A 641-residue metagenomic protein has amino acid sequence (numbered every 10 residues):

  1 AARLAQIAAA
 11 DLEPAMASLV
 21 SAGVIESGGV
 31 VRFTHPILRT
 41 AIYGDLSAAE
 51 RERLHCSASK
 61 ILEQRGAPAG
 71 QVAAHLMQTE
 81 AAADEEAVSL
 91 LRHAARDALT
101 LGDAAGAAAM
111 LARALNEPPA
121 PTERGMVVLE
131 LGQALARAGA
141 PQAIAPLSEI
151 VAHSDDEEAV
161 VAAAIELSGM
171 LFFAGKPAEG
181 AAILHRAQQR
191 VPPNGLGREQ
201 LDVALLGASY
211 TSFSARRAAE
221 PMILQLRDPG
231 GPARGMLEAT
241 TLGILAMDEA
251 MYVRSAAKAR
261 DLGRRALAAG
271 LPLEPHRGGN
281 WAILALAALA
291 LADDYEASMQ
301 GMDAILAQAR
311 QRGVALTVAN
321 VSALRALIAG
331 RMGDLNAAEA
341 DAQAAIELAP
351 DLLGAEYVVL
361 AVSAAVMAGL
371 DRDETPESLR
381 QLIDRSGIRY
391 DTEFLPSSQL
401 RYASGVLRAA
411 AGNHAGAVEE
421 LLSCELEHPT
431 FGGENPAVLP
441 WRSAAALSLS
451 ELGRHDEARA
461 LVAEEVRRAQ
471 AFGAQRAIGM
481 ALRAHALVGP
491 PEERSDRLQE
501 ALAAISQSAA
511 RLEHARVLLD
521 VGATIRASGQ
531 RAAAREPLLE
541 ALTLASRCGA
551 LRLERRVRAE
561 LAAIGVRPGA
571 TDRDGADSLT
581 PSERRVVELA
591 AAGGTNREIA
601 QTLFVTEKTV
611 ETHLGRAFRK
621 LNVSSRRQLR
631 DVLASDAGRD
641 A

Functional and structural regions predicted by a protein language model:
A1-A109, R113-N116, R454: Short secondary-structure boundary elements
A48, E52, A69, D84 (+15 more regions): TPR-repeat structural position
C56, G70, R92, L129 (+11 more regions): TPR/TPR-like alpha-solenoid signature
L62, L76, A98, P118 (+15 more regions): Residue at a conserved register position within TPR or TPR-like alpha-solenoid repeats
R65-G66, A81, L101-G102, E117-T122 (+13 more regions): Short coil/turn linkers that connect adjacent helices within long alpha-helical scaffolds, especially alpha-solenoid
A95, A104, A108-A112, P118-A361 (+2 more regions): Internal alpha-solenoid helical repeat scaffolds
L101, R137-A138, A174, S212-F213 (+10 more regions): Structural motif corresponding to the intra-repeat A-B loop/turn of tetratricopeptide repeats
D520, A559-A562, P568-G615, R619-A641: Helix-turn-helix DNA-binding segment
